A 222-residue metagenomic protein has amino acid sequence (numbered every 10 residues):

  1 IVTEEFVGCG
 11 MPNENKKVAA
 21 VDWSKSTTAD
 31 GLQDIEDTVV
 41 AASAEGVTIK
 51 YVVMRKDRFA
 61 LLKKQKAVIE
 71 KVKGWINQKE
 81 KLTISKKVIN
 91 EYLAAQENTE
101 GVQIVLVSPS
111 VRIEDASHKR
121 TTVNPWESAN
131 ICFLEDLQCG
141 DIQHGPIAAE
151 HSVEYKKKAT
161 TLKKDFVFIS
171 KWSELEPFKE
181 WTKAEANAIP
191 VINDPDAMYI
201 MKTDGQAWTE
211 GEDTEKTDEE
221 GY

Functional and structural regions predicted by a protein language model:
I1-E45, K56-K73, E220: Alpha-helical scaffold segments that mediate packing/assembly in large oligomeric complexes
T3, G31, R55, I84-I89 (+1 more regions): General structural signal for secondary-structure boundaries
S26, G74-Y222: Sequence/fold signature of self-assembling virion shell proteins
E45-I49, T99: Short gly/pro-enriched beta-turn/loop segments at secondary-structure junctions
Y51-R55, V105-V107: A structural signal for short, well-ordered beta-strand segments and their strand-loop junctions that often border
